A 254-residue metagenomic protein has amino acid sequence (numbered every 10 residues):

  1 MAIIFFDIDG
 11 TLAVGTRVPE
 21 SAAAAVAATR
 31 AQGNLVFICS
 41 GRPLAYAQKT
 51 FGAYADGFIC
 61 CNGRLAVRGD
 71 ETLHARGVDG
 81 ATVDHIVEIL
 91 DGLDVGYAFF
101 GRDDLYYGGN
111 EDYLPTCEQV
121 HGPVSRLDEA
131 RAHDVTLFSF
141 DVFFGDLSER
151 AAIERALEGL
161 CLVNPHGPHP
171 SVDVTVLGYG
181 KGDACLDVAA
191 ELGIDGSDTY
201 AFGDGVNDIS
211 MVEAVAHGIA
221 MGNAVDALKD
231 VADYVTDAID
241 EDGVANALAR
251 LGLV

Functional and structural regions predicted by a protein language model:
M1, D56, G196-T199: Short acidic capping loops at alpha-helix termini that bridge into adjacent secondary structure
M1-F6, A31, A190, I194: Non-catalytic pre-domain segments flanking phosphatase-related domains
A2-T16, S40, V212: Asp-based phosphoryl-transfer active-site loop
G15-L114: Active-site phosphate-binding/coordination module
T29, S40, N62, F140 (+4 more regions): Residue-level signal for inorganic ion chemistry
A53-Y54, N62, A156-L160, A214-V215 (+1 more regions): Short, structured coil segments at secondary-structure junctions
L93-A214, N223: Conserved acidic, metal-coordinating active-site core of Asp-based, Mg2+-dependent phosphoryl-transfer enzymes
D195, A214, I219-V254: Asp-based, Mg2+/Mn2+-dependent phosphohydrolase catalytic module
